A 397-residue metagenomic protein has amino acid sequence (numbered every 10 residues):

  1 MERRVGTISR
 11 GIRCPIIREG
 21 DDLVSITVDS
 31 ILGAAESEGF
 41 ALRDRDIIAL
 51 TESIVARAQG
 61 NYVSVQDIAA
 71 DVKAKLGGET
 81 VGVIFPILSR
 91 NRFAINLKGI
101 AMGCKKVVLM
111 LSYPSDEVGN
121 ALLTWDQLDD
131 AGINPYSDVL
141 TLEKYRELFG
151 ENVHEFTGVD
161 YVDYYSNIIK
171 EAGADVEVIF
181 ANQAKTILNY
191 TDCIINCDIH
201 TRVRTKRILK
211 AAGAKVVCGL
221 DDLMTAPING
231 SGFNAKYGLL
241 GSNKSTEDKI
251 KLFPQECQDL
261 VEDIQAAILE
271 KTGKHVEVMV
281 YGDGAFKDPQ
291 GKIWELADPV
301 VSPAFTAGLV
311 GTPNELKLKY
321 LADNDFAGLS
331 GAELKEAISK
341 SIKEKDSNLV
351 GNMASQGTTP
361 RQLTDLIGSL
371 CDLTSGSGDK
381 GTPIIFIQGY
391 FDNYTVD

Functional and structural regions predicted by a protein language model:
E2-D44, S53-D397: Conserved mixed alpha/beta catalytic, RNA-binding, or beta-rich assembly cores of soluble enzyme, regulatory
